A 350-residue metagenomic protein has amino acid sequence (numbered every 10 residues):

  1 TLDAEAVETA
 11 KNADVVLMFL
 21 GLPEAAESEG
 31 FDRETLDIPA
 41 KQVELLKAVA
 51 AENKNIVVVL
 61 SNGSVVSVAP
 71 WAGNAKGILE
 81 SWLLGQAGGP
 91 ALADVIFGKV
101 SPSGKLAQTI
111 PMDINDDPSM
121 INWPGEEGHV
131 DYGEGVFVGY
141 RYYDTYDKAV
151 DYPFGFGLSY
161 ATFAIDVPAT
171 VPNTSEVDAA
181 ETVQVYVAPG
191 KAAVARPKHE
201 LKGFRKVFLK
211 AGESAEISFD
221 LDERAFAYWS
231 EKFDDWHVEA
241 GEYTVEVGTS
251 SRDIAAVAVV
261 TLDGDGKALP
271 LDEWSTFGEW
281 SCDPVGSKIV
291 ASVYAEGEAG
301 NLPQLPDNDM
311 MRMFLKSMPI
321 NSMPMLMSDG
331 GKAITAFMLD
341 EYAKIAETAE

Functional and structural regions predicted by a protein language model:
T1-T9: Functional beta-strand-loop-alpha-helix junction segments that form "active/interaction loops" within catalytic
A13: An anion/phosphate-binding loop that grips the pyrophosphate of nucleotide cofactors and donors
L22-P39: Glycine/threonine-rich flexible loop motifs
A51-I56, N74-A75: A short helix->loop->beta-strand "cap" motif at the edges of active sites that frequently abuts
S61-D178, K206, A240, E246-V247: Secreted, periplasmic, or luminal enzymes acting at the cell surface/secretory milieu
D147, S159-L271, P284: Intrinsically disordered, low-complexity Ser/Thr/Gly-rich stretches
G266-T348: Compact, charge-rich alpha-helical regulatory domains located at protein termini
